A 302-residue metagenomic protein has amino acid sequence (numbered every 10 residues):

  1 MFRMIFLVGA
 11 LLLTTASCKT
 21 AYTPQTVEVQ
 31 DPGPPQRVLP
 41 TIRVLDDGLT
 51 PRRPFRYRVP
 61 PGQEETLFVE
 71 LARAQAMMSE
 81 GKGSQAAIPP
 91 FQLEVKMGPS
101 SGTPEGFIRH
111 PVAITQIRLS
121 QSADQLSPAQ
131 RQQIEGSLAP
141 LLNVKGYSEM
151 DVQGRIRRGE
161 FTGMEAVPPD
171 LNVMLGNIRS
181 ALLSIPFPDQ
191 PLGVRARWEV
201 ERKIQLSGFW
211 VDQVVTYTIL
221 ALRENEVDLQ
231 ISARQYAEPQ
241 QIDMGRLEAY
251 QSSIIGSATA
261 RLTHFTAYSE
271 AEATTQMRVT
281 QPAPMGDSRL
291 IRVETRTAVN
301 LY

Functional and structural regions predicted by a protein language model:
M1-F6: Bacterial N-terminal signal peptides that target proteins for export
T14-S17: C-terminal motif of bacterial Sec signal peptides marking the signal peptidase cleavage site
A21-Y302: Signature of exported/secreted
